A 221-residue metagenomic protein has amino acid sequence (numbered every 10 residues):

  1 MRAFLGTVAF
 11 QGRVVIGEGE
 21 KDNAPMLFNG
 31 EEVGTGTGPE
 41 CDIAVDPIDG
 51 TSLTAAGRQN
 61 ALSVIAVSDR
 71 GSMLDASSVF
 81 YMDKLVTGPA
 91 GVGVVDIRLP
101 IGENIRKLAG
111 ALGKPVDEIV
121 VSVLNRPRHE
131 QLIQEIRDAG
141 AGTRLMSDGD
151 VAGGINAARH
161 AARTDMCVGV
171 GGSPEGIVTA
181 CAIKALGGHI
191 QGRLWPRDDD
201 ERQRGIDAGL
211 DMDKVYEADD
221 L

Functional and structural regions predicted by a protein language model:
M1-R70: Flexible, acidic active-site loops/lids enriched in D/E/S/T/G that coordinate Mg2+ and/or position polar
L5, D148, V168: Residue-level signal for inorganic ion chemistry
G6-T7, E32-G38, D46, T54-R58 (+4 more regions): Solvent-exposed alpha-helices and their adjacent loops that cap or buttress functional pockets in soluble metabolic
K21-N23, R128, S147-G154: Short acidic loop-to-helix transition motifs that present clustered carboxylates
M26-F28, A56-R58, S77-V79, Q131-R137 (+2 more regions): Short acidic, glycine/serine/threonine-rich loops at helix termini
P47-A56, A61-S63, E130-Q131, V151-I155 (+1 more regions): Short glycine/serine/threonine-rich phosphate/pyrophosphate-binding segments that cradle anionic phosphate groups
V64-L145, A208-D213, D220: Acidic beta-strand-loop-alpha-helix segment within the catalytic core of divalent metal-dependent phosphate-processing
N156-L221: Oxyanion/phosphate-interacting regions
